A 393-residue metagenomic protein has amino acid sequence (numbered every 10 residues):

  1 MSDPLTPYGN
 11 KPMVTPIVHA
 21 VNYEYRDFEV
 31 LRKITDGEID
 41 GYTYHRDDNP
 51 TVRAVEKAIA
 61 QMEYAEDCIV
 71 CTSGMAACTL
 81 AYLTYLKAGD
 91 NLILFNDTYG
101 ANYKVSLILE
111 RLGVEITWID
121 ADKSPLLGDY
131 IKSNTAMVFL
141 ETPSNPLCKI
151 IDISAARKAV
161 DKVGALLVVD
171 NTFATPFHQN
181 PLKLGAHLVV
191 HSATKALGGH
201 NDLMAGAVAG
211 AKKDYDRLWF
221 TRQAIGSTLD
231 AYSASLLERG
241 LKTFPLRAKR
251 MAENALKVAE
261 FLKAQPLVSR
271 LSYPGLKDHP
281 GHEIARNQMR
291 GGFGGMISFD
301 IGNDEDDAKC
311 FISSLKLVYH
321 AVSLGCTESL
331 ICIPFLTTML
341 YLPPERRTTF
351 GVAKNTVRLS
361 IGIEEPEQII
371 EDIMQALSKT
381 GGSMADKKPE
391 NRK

Functional and structural regions predicted by a protein language model:
M1-T6, H191, T221, A255-V258 (+2 more regions): Glycine-rich, charged/polar anion/phosphate-binding loops that engage phosphate groups from diverse ligands
M1-V18: Short conserved active-site loop signatures built around small residues
L5, C68-L267, S272: Conserved PLP-enzyme active-site core in the AAT-like
N22, D27-T79, A101-I108: Conserved N-terminal alpha-helix of the aminotransferase class I/II PLP-enzyme fold
D40, E66, M204, S233 (+3 more regions): Short amphipathic alpha-helical segments
M62, L262-P266, L315: Acidic-histidine catalytic/liganding microenvironments
S106, I116-T117, D129, S313 (+1 more regions): PLP-dependent enzyme catalytic core of the Aspartate aminotransferase-like
R270-V357, I361: Conserved C-terminal alpha-helix-loop-beta "cap" of PLP-dependent enzymes that closes/shapes the active-site mouth
